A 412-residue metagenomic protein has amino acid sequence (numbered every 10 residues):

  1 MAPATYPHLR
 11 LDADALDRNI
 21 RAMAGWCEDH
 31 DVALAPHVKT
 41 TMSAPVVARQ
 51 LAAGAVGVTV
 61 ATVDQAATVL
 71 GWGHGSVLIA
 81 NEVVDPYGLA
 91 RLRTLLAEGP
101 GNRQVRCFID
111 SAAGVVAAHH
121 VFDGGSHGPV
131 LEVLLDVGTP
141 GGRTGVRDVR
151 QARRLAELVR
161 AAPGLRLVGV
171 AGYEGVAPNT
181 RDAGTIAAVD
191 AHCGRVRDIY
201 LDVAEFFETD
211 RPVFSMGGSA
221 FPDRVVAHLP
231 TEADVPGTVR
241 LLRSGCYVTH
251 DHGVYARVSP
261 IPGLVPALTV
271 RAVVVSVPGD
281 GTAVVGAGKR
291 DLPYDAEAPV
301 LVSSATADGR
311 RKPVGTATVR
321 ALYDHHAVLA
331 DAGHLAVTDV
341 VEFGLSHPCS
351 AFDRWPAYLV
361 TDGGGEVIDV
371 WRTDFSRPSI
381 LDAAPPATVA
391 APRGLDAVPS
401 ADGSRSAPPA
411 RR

Functional and structural regions predicted by a protein language model:
M1-T94, R372, S376-P399, G403-R412: A charged N-terminal "starter" segment
A2-A13, S76-I79, T94-C107, R181-D190 (+1 more regions): Glycine-rich tight-turn/loop motif centered on a GG-T
L16, K39, V69, L135 (+5 more regions): Conserved, mostly hydrophobic/aromatic
A35-T180: Active-site-proximal beta-alpha core segment in soluble small-molecule metabolic enzymes
D123, H127-G128, E132, G138-S259: Active-site loop/helix belt of alpha/beta enzymes
P222-A307: Active-site loop ensemble at the mouth of alpha/beta enzyme cores that anchors a bound cofactor
V277-R412: C-terminal accessory subdomain/extension
